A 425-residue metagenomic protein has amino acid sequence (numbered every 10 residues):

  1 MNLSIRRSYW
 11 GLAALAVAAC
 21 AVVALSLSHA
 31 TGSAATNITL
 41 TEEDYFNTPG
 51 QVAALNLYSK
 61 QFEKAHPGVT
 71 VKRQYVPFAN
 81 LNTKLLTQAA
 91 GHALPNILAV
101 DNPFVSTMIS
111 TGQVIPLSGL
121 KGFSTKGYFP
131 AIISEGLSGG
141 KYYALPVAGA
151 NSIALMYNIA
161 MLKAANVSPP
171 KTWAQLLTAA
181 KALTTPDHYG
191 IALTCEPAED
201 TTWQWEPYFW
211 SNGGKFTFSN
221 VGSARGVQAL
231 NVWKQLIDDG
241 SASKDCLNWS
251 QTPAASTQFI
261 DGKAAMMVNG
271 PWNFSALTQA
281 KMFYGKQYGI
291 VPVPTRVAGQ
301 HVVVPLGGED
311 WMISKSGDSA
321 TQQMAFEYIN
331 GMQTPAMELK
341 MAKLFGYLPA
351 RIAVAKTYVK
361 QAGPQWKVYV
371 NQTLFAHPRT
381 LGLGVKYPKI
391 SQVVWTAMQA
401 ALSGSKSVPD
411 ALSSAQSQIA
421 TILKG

Functional and structural regions predicted by a protein language model:
L57, Q61-P130, E135-L137, A160-K171 (+6 more regions): Extracytoplasmic "Venus flytrap"/periplasmic binding protein-like
K60, A65, A165, N231 (+3 more regions): Extracytoplasmic/periplasmic substrate-recognition and gating elements
Q88, P95-N96, S124-A160, G299-V303 (+1 more regions): A structural signal for short loop-to-beta-strand junctions that line the ligand-binding cleft of periplasmic/secreted
N102-I153, S168, L177, T201-Q204 (+4 more regions): Hinge/lid segment of periplasmic solute-binding proteins
S106-Q113, I132-K171, T194-T217, L306-S314 (+1 more regions): Periplasmic solute-binding protein
I115-A131, I191, C195, W210-N231 (+5 more regions): Short, solvent-exposed loop/beta-turn-alpha elements that line the ligand-binding surface or hinge of extracytoplasmic
A131-E135, V291-P292, A342-T396, A400: Long, aromatic- and glycine/proline-rich binding clefts that accommodate carbohydrate-like moieties
A180-T184, F218-N248: Glycine-centered hinge/linker elements that transmit conformational signals in sensory and ligand-binding systems
